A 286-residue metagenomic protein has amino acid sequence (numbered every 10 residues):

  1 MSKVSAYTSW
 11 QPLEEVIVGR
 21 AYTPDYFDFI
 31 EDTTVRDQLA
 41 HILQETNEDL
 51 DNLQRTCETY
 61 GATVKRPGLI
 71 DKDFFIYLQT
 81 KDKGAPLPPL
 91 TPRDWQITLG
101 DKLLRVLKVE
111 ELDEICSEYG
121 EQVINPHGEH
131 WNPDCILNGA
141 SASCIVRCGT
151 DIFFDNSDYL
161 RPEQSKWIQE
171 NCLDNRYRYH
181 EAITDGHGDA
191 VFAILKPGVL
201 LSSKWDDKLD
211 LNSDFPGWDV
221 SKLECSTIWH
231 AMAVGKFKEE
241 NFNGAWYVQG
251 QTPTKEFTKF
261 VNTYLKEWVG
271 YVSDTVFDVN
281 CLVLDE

Functional and structural regions predicted by a protein language model:
M1-E286: The feature marks the mature, well-folded catalytic cores of soluble enzymes
